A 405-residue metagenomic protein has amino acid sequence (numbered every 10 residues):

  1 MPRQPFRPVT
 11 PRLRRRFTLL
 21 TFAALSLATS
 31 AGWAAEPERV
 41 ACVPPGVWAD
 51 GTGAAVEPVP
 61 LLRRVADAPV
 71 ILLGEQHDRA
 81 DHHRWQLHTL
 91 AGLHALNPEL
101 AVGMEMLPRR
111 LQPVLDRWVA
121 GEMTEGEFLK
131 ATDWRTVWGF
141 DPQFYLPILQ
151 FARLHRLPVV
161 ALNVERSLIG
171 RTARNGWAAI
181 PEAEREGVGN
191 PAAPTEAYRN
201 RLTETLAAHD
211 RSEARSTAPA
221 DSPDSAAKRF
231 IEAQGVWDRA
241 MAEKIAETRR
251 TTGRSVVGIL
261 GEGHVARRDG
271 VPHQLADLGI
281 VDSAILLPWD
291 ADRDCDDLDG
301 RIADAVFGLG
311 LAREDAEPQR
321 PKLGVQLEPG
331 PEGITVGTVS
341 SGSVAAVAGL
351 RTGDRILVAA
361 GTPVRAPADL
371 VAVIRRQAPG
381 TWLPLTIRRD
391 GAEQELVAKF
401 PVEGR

Functional and structural regions predicted by a protein language model:
Q4-L20: Bacterial N-terminal signal peptides that target proteins for export
R16-S30: Bacterial N-terminal signal peptides
G32-A68: N- or domain-start disorder-to-order transition segments that initiate the globular core
G53-A54, P58-H94: Zymogen propeptides
P113-A246: A substrate-binding/cap region within the structured catalytic cores of diverse enzymes
A152, R351, L357, A372-R405: PDZ-domain C-terminal substructure recognizer with occasional recognition of PDZ-binding tails
L298-S341, A346, R376, E395-R405: PDZ/PDZ-like peptide-tail recognition elements
A345-P367: Conserved PDZ fold ligand-binding element
